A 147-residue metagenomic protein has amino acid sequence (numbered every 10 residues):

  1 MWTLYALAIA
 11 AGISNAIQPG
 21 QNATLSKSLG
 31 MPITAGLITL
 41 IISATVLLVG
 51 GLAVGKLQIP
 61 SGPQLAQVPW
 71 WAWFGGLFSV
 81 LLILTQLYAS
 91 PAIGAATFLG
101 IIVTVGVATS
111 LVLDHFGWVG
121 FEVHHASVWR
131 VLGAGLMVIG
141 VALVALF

Functional and structural regions predicted by a protein language model:
M1-I13, T24-K27, A44-W71, I93 (+2 more regions): Membrane-interface interhelical linkers
I13-S14, T45, L77, L81 (+3 more regions): Hydrophobic/aromatic residues within the transmembrane alpha-helices of Major Facilitator Superfamily
G20-I41: Juxtamembrane helix-loop-helix junctions in multi-pass membrane proteins
K27-M31, L84-T104: Structural motif at transmembrane-helix junctions in multi-pass transporters
A35, A89, F116-W118: Hydrophobic/aromatic residues within transmembrane alpha-helices of multi-pass small-molecule transporters
I42-V46, I101-F116: Alpha-helical transmembrane segments of compact multi-pass small-molecule transporters, enriched in specific families
A66, W70-I93, L143: Specific transmembrane alpha-helical segments of multi-pass solute transporters/efflux pumps, especially DMT/EamA
S127-A145: Hydrophobic transmembrane alpha-helices of multi-pass small-molecule transport proteins
